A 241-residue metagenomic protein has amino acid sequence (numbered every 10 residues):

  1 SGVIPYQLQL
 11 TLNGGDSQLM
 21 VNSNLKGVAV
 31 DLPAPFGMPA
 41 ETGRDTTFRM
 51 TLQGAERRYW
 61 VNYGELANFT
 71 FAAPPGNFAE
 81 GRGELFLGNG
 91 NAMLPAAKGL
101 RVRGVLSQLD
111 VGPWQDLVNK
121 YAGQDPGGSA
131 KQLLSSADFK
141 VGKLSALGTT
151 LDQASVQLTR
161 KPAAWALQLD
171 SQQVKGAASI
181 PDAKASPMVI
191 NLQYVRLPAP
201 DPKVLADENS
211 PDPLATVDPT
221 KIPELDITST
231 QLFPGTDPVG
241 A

Functional and structural regions predicted by a protein language model:
S1-Y59, A72-A241: Membrane-proximal interfacial segments on either side of biological membranes
